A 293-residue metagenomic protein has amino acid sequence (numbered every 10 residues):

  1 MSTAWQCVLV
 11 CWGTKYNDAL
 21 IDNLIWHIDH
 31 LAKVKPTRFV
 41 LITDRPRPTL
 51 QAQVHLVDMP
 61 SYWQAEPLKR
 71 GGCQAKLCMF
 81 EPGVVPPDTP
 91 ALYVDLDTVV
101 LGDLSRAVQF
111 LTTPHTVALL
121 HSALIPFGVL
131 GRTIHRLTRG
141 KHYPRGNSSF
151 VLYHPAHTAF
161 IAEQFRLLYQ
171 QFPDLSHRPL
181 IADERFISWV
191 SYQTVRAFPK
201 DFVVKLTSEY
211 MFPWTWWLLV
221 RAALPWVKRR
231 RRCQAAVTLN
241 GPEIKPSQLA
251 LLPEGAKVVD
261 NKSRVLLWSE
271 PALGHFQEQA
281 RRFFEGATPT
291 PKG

Functional and structural regions predicted by a protein language model:
S2-W5, Y16, L41, A52 (+3 more regions): A glycosyltransferase accessory/donor-loop signature
C11-L20, L41, A65, G71-A75 (+3 more regions): Catalytic phosphate/metal-binding cores of nucleic-acid and nucleotide-processing enzymes, i.e., regions that mediate
W26-K35: Short, acidic, metal-binding catalytic loop of nucleotide-sugar glycosyltransferases
P36-D44, P90, A118-L119, V237: Short, hydrophobic beta-strand segments that form beta-sheet elements in well-ordered domains
D44, P48-P87: Active-site-proximal specificity loops/subdomain of glycosyltransferases
L56, A75-F127: GT-A fold catalytic core of metal-dependent nucleotide-sugar glycosyltransferases, centered on the diacidic
E66-L68, I134-K141, A222-W226: Short, P/G- and charge-enriched loop/turn segments at secondary-structure junctions
Q109-F172: Conserved catalytic core of nucleotide-sugar-dependent glycosyltransferases
